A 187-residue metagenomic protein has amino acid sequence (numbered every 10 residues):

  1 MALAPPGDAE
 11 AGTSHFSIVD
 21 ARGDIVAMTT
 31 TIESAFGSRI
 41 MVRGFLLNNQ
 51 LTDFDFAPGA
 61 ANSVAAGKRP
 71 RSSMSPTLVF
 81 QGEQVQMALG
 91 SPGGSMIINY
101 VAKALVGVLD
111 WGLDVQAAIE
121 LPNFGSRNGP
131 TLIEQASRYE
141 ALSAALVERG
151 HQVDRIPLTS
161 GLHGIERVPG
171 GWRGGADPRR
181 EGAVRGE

Functional and structural regions predicted by a protein language model:
M1-A2: Amphipathic, membrane-active segments
P6-I156: Proteins synthesized as precursors that undergo proteolytic processing into mature forms
E10-A11, R138-E187: Cofactor-centric catalytic regions
